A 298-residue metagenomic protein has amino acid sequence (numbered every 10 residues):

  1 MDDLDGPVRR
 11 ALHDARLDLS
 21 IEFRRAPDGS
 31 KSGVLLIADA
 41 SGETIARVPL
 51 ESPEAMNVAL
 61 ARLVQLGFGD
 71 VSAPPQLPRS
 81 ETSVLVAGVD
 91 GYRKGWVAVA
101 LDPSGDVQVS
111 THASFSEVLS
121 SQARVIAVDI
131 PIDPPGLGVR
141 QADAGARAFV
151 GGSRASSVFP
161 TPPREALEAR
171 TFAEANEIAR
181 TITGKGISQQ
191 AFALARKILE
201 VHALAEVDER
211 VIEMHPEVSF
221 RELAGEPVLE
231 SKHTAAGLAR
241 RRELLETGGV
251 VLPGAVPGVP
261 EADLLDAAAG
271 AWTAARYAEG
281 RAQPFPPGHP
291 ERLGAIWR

Functional and structural regions predicted by a protein language model:
M1-S20: Negatively charged, low-complexity tracts enriched in Asp/Glu with abundant Ser/Thr
G6, P27-G33, R93-G95: A short, compositionally biased
P7-R9, V34, V86: Short, acidic/polar N-cap/turn motifs at the starts of alpha helices
L19-A26, A38, P49, P53 (+2 more regions): Phosphate- and other anionic-substrate recognition elements at nucleic-acid/protein interfaces
K31-G33, E43, W96, D106-V107: Hydrophobic residues embedded in beta-strands of well-ordered beta-sheets
S32-V58: Intrinsically disordered, low-complexity regulatory segments enriched in Ser/Thr/Pro and charged residues
A55-G67: A short, charged, amphipathic alpha-helix used as a generic interaction element across diverse proteins
